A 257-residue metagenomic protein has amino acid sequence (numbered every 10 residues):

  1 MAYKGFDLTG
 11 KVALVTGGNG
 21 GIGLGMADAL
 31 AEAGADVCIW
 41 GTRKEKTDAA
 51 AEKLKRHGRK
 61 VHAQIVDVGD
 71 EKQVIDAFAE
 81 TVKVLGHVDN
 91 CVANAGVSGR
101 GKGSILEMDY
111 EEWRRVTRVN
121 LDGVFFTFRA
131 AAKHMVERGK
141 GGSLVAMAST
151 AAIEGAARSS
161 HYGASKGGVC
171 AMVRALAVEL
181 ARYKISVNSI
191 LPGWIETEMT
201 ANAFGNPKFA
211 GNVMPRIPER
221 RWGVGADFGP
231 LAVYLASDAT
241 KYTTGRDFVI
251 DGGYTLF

Functional and structural regions predicted by a protein language model:
A2-G5, K102, E154, V233 (+1 more regions): Short C-terminal tail/terminal secondary-structure segment of NAD(P)H-dependent dehydrogenase/reductase domains
N19-G20, R43: Conserved glycine-rich cofactor-binding loop
V92, A181, S186, T243-G245: Short, small/polar-rich loop/turn modules that mediate ligand/substrate recognition or access, typified
K102-I105, D109-T117, V213: Substrate-binding pocket helix/loop in short-chain dehydrogenase/reductase
F128, S165, V173: Active-site helix of classical SDR
K133, V178-R182, K241: Alpha-helical segment proximal to the catalytic Tyr-Lys
S149: Residue(s) in the substrate-gating loop at a strand-loop-helix junction that position the organic substrate next
